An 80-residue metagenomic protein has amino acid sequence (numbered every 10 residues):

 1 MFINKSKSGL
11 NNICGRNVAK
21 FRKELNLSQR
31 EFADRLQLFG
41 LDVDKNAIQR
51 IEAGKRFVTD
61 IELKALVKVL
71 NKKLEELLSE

Functional and structural regions predicted by a protein language model:
M1-L25: A short, Lys/Arg-rich alpha-helix, primarily the initiator
F2-G9, K68, E75-E80: Short, charged recognition helix plus adjacent turn of helix-turn-helix-like nucleic-acid-binding domains
V18, Q29, K45, D60-L63: Helix-turn-helix DNA-binding elements, focusing on the entry/boundary residues of the two helices that contact DNA
F21, R35, I51, E80: Residues in the recognition helix of alpha-helical DNA-binding motifs
N26-R50: Short alpha-helical DNA-recognition segment
K55, T59-E76: DNA major-groove recognition helix of helix-turn-helix/homeodomain DNA-binding modules
